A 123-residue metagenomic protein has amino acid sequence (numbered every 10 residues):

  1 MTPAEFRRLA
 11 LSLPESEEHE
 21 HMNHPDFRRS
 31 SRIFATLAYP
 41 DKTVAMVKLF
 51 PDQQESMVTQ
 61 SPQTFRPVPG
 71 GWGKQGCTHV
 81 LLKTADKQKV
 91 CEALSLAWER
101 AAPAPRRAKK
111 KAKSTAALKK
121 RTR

Functional and structural regions predicted by a protein language model:
M1-R123: Charge-dense, helix-prone N-terminal extensions
